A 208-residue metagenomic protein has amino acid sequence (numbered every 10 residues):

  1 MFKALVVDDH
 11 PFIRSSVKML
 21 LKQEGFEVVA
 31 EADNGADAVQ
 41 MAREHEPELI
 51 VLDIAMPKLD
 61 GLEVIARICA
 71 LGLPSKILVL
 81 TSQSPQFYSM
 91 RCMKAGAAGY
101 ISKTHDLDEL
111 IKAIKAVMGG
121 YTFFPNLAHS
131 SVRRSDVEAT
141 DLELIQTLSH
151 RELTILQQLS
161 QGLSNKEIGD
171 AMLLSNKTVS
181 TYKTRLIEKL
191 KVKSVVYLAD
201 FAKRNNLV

Functional and structural regions predicted by a protein language model:
P11-A30: Two-component/phosphorelay signaling modules centered on CheY-like receiver
N34-D37, D60-E63: Acidic catalytic/metal-coordinating carboxylates
H45-V51: Active-site beta3 strand of CheY-like receiver
I54-M56: Receiver (REC) domain active-site loop signature in two-component systems and cognate sites in sensor histidine kinases
F87-M93, G99-H150, T154, L207: Short, flexible helix-to-coil linker/hinge segments that flank and couple to helix-turn-helix
D141-N176: Helix-turn-helix DNA-binding segment
T184-V208: Basic, Lys/Arg-enriched C-terminal extension of HTH/homeodomain DNA-binding domains
